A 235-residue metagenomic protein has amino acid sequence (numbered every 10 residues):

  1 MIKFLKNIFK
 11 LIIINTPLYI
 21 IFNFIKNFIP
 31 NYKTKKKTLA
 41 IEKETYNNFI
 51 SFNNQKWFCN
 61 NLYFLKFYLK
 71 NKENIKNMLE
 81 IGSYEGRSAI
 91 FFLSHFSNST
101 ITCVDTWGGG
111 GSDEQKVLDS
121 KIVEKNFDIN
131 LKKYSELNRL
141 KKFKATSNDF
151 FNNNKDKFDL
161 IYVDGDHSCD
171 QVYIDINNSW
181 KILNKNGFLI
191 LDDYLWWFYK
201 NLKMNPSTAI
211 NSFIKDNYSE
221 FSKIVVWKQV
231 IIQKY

Functional and structural regions predicted by a protein language model:
M1-Y235: A short alpha-helical cap/connector motif
